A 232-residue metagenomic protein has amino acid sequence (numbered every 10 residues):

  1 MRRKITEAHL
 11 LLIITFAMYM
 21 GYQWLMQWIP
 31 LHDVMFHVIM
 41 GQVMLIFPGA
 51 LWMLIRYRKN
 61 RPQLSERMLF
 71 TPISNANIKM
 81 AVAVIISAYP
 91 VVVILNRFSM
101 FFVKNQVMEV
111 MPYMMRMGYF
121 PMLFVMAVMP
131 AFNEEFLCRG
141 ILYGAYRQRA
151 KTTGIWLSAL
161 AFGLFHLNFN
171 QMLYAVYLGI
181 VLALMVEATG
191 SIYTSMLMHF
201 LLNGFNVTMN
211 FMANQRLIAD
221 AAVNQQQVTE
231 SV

Functional and structural regions predicted by a protein language model:
E7-G21, K79-P90: Alpha-helical transmembrane segments
I13-Y57: Alpha-helical transmembrane segments in multi-pass membrane proteins
A17-G21, Q171-S231: Functionally important transmembrane alpha-helices
H37, S65-F136: Juxtamembrane helix-loop-helix connectors linking adjacent transmembrane helices in multi-pass membrane enzymes
M40-P48, F120, F124, L173-I180: Membrane-embedded alpha-helical segments of multi-pass membrane proteins, especially the transmembrane helices
W52-P62, M185-T189: Structural signal for the C-terminal ends of transmembrane alpha-helices and the immediately following loop
N133-L157, L184-S191: Membrane-interface helix/loop boundary segments of multi-pass membrane proteins
K151-L167, F200: Small-polar-interrupted transmembrane alpha-helices in polytopic inner-membrane proteins
